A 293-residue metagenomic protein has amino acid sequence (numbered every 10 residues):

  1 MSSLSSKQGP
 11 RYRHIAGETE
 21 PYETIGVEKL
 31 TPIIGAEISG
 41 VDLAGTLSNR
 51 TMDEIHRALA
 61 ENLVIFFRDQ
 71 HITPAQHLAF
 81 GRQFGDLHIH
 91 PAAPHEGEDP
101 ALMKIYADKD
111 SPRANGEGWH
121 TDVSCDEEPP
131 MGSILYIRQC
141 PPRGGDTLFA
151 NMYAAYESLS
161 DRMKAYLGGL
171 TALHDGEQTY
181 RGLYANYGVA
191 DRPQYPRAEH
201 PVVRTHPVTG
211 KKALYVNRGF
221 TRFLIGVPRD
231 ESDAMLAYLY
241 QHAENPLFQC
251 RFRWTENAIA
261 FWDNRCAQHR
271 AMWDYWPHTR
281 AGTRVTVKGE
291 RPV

Functional and structural regions predicted by a protein language model:
S2-I259, N264-V293: Non-heme Fe(II) oxygenase catalytic core, chiefly the N-lobe of the double-stranded beta-helix
